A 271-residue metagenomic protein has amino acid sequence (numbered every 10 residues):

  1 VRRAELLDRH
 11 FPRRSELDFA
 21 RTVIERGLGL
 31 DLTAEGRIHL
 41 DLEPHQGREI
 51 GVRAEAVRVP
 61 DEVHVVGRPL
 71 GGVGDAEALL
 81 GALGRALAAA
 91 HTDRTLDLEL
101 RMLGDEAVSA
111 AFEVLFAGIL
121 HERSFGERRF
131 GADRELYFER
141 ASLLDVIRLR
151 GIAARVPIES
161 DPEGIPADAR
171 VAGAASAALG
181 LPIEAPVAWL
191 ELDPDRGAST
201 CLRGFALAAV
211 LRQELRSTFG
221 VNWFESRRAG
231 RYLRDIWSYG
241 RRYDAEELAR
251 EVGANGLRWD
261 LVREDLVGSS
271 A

Functional and structural regions predicted by a protein language model:
V1-V73, E251, R263: Contiguous, non-catalytic segments that form substrate-binding/exosite surfaces or channel walls
R2-H10, P60-V73, D93-M102, L136-L143 (+2 more regions): Glycine- and acidic
G51-H64, A82-D93, R128-R134, A175-A185: Active-site-adjacent bridging/hinge elements
L70-D93, A110-V114: Active-site recognition of the HExxH zinc-binding catalytic motif
R85, A110-G118, I152, V156 (+4 more regions): Feature representing long, continuous alpha-helical segments
A90-Y137: Helical catalytic core of nucleic-acid polymerases
G118-D195: Long, amphipathic alpha-helical stalk/connector segments used for oligomerization, subunit docking, or mechanical
S160-A271: C-terminal, non-catalytic "cap/extension" segments appended to globular domains
